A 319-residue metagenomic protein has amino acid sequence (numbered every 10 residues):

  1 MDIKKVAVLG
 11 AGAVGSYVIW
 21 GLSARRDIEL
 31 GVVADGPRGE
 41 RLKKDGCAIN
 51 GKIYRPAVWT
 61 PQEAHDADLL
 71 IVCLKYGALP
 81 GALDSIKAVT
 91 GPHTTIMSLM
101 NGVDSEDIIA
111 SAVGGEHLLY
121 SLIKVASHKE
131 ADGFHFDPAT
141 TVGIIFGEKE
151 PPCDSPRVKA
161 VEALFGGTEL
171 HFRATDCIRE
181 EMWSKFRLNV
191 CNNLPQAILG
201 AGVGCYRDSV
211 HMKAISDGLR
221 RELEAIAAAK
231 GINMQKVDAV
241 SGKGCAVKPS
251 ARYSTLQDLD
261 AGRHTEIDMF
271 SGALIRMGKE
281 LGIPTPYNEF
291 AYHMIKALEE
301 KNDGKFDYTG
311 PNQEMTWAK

Functional and structural regions predicted by a protein language model:
M1-R55: NAD(P)+-binding Rossmann beta1-loop-alpha1 motif at the extreme N-terminus of oxidoreductases
D2, D217-K319: NAD(P)-dependent Rossmann-like dehydrogenase/reductase catalytic/cofactor-binding core
A7, E29-G31, M97, L119 (+2 more regions): A structural signal for isolated positions on well-ordered beta-strands in alpha/beta enzyme cores
W20-A24, D84-A88, S111, G272 (+1 more regions): Short, well-ordered alpha-helices that flank and scaffold nucleotide-derived cofactor binding pockets
P37, N101-V103, L122-S127, E150 (+3 more regions): Glycine-rich beta-alpha junction loops
R38-K43, E106-D107, D154: Short, charged/polar "capping" segments at the starts of alpha-helices and the immediately preceding loops
G51-H135: Rossmann-like NAD(P)(H) cofactor-binding subdomain of soluble oxidoreductases
A88-V89, A112-H117, D132-Q235: Internal alpha-helical scaffold of NAD(P)-dependent oxidoreductase catalytic cores
